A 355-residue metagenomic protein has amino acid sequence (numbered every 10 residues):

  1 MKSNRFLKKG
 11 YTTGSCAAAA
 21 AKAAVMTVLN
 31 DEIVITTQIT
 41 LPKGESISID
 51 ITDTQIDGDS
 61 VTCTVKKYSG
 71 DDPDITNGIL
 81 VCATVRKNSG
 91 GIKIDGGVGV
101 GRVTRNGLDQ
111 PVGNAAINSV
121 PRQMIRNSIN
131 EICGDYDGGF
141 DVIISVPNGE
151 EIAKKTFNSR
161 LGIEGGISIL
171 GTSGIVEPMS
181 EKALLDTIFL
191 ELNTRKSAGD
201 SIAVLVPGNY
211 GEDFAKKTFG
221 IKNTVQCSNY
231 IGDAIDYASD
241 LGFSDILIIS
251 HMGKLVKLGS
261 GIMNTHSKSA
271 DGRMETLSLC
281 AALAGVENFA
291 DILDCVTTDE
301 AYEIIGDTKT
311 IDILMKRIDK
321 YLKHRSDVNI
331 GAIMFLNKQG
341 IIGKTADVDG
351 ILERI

Functional and structural regions predicted by a protein language model:
M1-K155, S159-L161: Generic N-terminal targeting/processing segments that precede catalytic cores or assembly contacts
K8, L161-I167, T172-D312, R317-I342: A structural signal for small-residue-enriched, beta-sheet-centric alpha/beta enzyme cores and oligomeric scaffold folds
D74-N88, F335-I355: C-terminal edge-of-domain segments
